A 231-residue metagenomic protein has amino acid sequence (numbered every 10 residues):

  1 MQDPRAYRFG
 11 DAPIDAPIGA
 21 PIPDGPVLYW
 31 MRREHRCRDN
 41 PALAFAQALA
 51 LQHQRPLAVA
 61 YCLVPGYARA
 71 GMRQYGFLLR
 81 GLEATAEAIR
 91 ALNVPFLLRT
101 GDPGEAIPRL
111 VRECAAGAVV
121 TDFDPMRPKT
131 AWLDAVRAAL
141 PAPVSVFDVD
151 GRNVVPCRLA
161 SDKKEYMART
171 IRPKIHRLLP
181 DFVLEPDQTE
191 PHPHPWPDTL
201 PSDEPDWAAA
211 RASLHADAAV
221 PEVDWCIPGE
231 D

Functional and structural regions predicted by a protein language model:
M1-P191: Trp/Phe/Arg-rich N-terminal binding region typifying the photolyase-homology
V144, K164-D231: Glycine/tryptophan-enriched, flexible segments
